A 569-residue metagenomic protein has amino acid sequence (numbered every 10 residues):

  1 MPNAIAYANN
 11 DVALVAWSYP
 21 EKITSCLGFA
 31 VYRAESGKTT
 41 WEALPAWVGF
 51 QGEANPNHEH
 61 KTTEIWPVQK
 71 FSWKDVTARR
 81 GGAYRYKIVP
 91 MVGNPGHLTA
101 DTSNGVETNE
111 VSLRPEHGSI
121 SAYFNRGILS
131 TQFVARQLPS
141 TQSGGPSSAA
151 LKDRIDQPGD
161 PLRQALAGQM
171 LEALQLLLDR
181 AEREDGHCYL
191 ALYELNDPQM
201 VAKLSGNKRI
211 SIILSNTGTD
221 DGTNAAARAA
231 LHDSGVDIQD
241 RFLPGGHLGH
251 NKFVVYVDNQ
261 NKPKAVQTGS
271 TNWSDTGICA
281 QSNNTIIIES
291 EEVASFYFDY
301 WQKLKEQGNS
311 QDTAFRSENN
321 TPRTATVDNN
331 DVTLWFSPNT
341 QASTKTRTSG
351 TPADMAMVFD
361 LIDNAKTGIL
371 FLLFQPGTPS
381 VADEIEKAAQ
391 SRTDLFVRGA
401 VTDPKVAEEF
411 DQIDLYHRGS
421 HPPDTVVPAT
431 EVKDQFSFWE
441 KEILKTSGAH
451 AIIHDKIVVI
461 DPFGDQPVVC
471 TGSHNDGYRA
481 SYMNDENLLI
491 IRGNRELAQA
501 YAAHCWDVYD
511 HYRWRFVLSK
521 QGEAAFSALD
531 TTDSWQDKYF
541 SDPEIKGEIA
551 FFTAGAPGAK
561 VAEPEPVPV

Functional and structural regions predicted by a protein language model:
M1-P161, L171, Q175, E182-G186 (+4 more regions): PLD/PLD-like phosphodiesterase catalytic module centered on the HKD motif
A167-L177, T351-D360: Structured alpha-helical segments in the cores of large, soluble enzyme domains
Q175-H187, V358-K366: Short, contiguous, well-ordered secondary-structure segments
A191-L192: N-terminal carbohydrate-binding/catalytic regions of secreted carbohydrate-active enzymes
F296, Y300-Q302, Q311-F315: Extended catalytic-interface subdomain
A314-S337, Q521-F540: Amphipathic alpha-helical surface "interface" segments used for docking/oligomerization or membrane association within
N319-V397: Beta-propeller domains
